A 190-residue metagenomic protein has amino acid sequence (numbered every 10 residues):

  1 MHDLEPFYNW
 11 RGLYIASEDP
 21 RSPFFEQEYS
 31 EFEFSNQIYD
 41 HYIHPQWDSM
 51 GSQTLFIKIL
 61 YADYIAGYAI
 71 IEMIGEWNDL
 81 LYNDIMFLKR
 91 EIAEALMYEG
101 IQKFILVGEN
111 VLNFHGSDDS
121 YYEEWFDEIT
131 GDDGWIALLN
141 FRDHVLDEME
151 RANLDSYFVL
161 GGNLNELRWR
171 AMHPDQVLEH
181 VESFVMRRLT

Functional and structural regions predicted by a protein language model:
M1-S49: N-terminal catalytic cores of peptidoglycan-degrading enzymes
H2-R11, H144-T190: A cross-taxonomic marker for long C-terminal extensions/tails that follow the last structured domain
Q46-F87: STAS-typified acidic loop motif
E72-W77, E94-D118: Short, glycine-/small-residue-enriched flexible loop/hinge segments at domain edges that mediate gating
F87-R90, D118-W125: Charged helix-capping and loop-helix junction motifs
M97-G100, D127-D132: Arginine/glycine-rich "motif VI" loop of SF2 helicases in the C-terminal RecA-like domain
L106-L112, A137-D147: Short beta-alpha junction loops
F114-Y121, D147-R151: A short acidic (Asp/Glu
